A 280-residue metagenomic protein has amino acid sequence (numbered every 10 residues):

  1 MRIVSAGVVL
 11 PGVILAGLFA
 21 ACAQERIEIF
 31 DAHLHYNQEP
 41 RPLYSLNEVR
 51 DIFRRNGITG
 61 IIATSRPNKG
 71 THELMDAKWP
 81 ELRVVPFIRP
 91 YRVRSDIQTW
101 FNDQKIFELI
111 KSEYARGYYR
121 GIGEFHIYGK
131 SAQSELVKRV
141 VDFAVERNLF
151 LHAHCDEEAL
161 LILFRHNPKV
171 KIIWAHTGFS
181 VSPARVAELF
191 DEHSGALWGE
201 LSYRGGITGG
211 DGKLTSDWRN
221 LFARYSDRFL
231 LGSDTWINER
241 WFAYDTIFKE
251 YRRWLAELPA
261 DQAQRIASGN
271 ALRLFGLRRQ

Functional and structural regions predicted by a protein language model:
R2-S5, L10, A20-H33, R41-S65 (+3 more regions): Mid-to-C-terminal alpha-helical segments outside catalytic/metal-binding sites
F30-L34, I61-A63, V84-R89, I122-G123 (+4 more regions): Hydrophobic faces of well-ordered beta-strands that scaffold small-molecule active sites in alpha/beta enzyme cores
L34-S45, R94-F101, G209: Acidic/histidine-rich helix-loop elements that form or flank divalent-metal/phosphate-binding sites at the catalytic
H35-N37, R66-P67, R89-V93, F125-Y128 (+4 more regions): Active-site beta-loop-alpha junctions enriched in small/polar residues
P40-R41, Y114-E188: Divalent metal-binding pocket/active-site signature
S45-E48, N68-D76, Q104-I110, E157-L161 (+2 more regions): Alpha-helical scaffolding within the catalytic cores of extracellular/periplasmic polymer-degrading hydrolases
K69-F150, W198, G205-G206: Active-site gating/metal-coordination segments in enzymes
A175-Q280: H/E-rich (His + Asp/Glu) clusters that bind or coordinate divalent metals
